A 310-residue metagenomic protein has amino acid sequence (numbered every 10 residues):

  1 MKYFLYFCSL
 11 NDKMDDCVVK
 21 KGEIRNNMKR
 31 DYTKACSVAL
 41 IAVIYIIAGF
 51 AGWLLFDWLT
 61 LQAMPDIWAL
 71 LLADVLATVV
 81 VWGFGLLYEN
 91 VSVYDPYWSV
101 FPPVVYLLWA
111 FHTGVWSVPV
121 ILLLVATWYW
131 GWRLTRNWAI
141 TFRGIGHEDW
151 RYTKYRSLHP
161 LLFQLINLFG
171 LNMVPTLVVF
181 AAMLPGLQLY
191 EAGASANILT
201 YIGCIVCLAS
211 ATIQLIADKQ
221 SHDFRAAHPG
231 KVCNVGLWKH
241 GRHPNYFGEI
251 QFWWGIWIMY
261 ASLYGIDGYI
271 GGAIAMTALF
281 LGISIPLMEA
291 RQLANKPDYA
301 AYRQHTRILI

Functional and structural regions predicted by a protein language model:
Y3: Cationic, low-complexity basic patches in intrinsically disordered or flexible, solvent-exposed regions
Y6-S9, K13-V19, E23-N26: Short, positively charged and aromatic/hydrophobic N-terminal segments
K29-C36, G85-Y97, A139-D149, R156-V174 (+2 more regions): Interhelical loop and helix-boundary elements at the membrane-water interface of polytopic inner-membrane proteins
K34-T60, D66-W68, D74, T78 (+2 more regions): Hydrophobic transmembrane alpha-helices
D66-N90, R151: Short secondary-structure boundary segments
V80-W82, S99-P102: Non-catalytic, usually N-terminal nucleic-acid engagement modules in DNA/RNA processing proteins
V91, F101-V104: General structural concept
D149-R156, H228-N234: Juxtamembrane inter-helical linkers in multi-pass membrane proteins
